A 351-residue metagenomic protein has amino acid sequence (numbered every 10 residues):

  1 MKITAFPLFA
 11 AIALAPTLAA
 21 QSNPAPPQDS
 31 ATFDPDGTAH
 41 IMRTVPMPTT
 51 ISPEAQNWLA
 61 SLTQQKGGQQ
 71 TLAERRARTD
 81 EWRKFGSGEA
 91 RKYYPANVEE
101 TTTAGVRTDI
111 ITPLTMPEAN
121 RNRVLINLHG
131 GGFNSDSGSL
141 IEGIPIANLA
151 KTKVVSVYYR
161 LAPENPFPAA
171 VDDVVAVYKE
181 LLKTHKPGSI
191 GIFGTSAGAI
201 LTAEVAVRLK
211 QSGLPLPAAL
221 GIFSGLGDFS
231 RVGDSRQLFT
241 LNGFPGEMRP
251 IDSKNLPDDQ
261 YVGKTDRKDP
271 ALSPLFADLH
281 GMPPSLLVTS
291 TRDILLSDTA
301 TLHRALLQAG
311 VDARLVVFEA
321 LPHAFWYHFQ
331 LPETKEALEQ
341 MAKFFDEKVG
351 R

Functional and structural regions predicted by a protein language model:
M1-A5: Positively charged n-region of N-terminal signal peptides that target proteins for export
P7-T17: Bacterial N-terminal signal peptides
S22-D36, M42-Q70, K92-R351: Alpha/beta-hydrolase superfamily serine-hydrolase fold, recognizing
Q64-F85: Phosphate-/polyanion-interacting regions in eukaryotic proteins
D80-V98: An N-cap/entry alpha-helix motif that binds or orients negatively charged groups
